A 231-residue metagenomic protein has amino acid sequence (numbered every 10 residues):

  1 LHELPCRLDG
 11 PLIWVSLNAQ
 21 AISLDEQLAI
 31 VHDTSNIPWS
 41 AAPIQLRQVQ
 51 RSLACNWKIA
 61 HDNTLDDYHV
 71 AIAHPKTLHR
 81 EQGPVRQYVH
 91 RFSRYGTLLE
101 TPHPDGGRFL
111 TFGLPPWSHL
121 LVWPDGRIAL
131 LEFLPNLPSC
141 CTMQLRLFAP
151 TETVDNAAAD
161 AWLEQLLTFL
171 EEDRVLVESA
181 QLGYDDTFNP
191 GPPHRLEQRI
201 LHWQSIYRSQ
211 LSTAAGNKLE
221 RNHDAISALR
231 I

Functional and structural regions predicted by a protein language model:
L1-E3, T34: Active-site glycine-rich loop that binds ribose-phosphate moieties when present
L8, L12-I231: C-terminal catalytic domain of Rieske-type non-heme iron oxygenases
